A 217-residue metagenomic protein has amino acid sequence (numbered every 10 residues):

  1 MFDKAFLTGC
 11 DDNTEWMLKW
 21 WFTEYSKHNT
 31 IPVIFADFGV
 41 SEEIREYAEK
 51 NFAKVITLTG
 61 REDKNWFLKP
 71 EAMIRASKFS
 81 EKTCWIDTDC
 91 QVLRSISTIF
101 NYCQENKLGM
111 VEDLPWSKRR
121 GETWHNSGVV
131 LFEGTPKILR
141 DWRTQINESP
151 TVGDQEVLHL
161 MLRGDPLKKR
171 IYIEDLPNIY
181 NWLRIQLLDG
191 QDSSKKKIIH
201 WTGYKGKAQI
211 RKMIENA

Functional and structural regions predicted by a protein language model:
M1-K64, K78-F79, T202-G206: N-terminal anchoring/stem segment of glycosyltransferases
D12-T14, V40-S41, C90-Q91, L114-S117 (+3 more regions): Short, solvent-exposed loop/turn segments at secondary-structure junctions
E24, Y47, A72, E156-G164: Amphipathic alpha-helical segments that form well-ordered structural scaffolds and often line/cohere around active
E43-K50, T98-C103, S193: Short loop/helix-cap segments at secondary-structure boundaries that form the rim of catalytic
T57, K64-W124, L131-F132: GT-A fold catalytic core of metal-dependent nucleotide-sugar glycosyltransferases, centered on the diacidic
W124-H125, S194: Short, solvent-exposed loop/turn segments at the edges of secondary structure
H125-S127, G153: A conserved catalytic-core signature of glycosyltransferases
F132-A217: Catalytic core and acceptor-binding pocket of nucleotide-sugar-dependent glycosyltransferases
